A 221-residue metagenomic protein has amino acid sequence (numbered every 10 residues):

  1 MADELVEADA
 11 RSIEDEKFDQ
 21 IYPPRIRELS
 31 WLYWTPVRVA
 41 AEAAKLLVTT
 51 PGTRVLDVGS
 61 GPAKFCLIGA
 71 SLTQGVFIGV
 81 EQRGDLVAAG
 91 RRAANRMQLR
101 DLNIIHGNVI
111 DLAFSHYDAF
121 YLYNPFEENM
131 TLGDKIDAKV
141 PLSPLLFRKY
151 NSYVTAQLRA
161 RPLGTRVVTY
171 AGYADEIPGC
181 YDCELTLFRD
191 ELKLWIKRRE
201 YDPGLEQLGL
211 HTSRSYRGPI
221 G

Functional and structural regions predicted by a protein language model:
M1-T50: S-adenosyl-L-methionine
G52-G61: Conserved class I S-adenosyl-L-methionine
K64-Q74: Conserved SAM-binding loop of SAM-dependent methyltransferases across substrates and taxa, primarily the Class I
V76-E81: Conserved SAM-binding motif I beta-strand of class I
D85-L86: Conserved short alpha-helix immediately C-terminal to the canonical SAM/SAH-binding motif I of Rossmann-like
A89-H116: S-adenosyl-L-methionine
Y117-T131: Short SAM/SAH-binding signature in class I
N129-E206: C-terminal substrate-binding/active-site "lid" region of AdoMet-derived donor-dependent transferases
